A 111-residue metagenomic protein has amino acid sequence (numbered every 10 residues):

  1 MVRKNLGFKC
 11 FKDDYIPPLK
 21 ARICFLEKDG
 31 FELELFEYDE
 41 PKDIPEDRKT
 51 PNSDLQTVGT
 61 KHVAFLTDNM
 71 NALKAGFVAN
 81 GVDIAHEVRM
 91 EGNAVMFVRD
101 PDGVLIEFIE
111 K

Functional and structural regions predicted by a protein language model:
M1-E32, A79: Core segments of cupin and vicinal oxygen chelate
F11-K12, R48-D54: Short, P/G- and charge-enriched loop/turn segments at secondary-structure junctions
D14, C24-F25, L33, F65 (+1 more regions): Vicinal oxygen chelate
L19-A21, V58, E91-N93: Loop/turn position at the start of each blade in beta-propeller repeats
E32, D39-K42: Active-site/binding-pocket entry motifs
L35-Y38, S53: Helix-adjacent hinge/juxtasegments
Y38, P45-R48, A75-G76: Short, charged, solvent-exposed linker or helix-capping segments at domain edges/interfaces that act as flexible hinges
T60-H62: Eukaryotic phosphotyrosine signaling hubs
